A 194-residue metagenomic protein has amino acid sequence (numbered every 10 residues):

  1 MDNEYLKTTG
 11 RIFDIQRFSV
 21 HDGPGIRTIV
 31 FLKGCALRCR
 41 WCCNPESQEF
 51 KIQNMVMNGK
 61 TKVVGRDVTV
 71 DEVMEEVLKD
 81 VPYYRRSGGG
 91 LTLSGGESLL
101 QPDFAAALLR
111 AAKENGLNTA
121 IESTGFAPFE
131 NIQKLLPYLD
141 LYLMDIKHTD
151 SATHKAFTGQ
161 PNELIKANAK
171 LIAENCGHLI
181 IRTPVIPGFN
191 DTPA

Functional and structural regions predicted by a protein language model:
M1-V68, K79-R85: N-terminal [4Fe-4S]-dependent radical SAM core
M74, L78-A194: Conserved AdoMet/S-adenosylmethionine-binding subsite of the radical SAM
